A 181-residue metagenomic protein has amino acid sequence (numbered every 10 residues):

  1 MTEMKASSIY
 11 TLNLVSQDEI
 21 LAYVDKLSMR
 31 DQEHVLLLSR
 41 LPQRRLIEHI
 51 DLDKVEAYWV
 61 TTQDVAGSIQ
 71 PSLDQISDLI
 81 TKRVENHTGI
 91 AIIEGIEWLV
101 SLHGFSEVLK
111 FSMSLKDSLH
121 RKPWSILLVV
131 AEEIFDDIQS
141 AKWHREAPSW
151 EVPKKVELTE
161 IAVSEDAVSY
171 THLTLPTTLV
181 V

Functional and structural regions predicted by a protein language model:
M1-L46: Glycine-rich P-loop/Walker A and Walker A-like loops and their local beta1-loop-alpha1 context in P-loop NTPases
L37, I92, S125-A131: Structural recognition of the conserved hydrophobic beta-strand(s) that form the central parallel beta-sheet of P-loop
L41-E48, I134-I138: Short, charged/polar "capping" segments at the starts of alpha-helices and the immediately preceding loops
G67-S77: Short glycine-rich substrate-engagement loop in P-loop NTPases that contacts/grips substrate
H87-H103: Conserved P-loop NTPase "ATPase switch" module shared by AAA+ and STAND
F111-L128: Substrate-engagement module of ASCE P-loop NTPases
L128-E146: Glycine-rich, charge-decorated loop segments at or immediately adjacent to ligand/cofactor-binding or catalytic sites
Y170-T177: Conserved small/polar residues in nucleotide/adenosyl-binding loops
